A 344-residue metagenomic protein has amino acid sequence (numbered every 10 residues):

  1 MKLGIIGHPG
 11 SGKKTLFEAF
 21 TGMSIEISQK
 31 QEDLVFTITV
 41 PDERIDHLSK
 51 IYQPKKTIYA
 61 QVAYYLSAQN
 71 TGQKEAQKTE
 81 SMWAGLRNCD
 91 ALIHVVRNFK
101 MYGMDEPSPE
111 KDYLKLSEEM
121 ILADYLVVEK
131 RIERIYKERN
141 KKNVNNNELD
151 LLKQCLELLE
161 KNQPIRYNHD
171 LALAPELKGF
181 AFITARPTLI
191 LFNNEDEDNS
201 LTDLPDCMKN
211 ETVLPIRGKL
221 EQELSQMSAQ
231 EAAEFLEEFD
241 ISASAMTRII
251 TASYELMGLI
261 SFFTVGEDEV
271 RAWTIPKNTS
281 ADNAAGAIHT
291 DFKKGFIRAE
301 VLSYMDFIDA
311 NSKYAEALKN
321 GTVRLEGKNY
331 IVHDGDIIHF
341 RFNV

Functional and structural regions predicted by a protein language model:
M1-M101: Conserved G1/Walker A P-loop phosphate-binding module
K2-F17, T21, D33, R134-H333 (+2 more regions): C-terminal-of-GTPase-core extension/linker across diverse P-loop GTPases
E18, A63-L66, T71-I183, I190 (+1 more regions): Long, charged N-terminal accessory/stalk domains
G22, K50, A91, E118 (+2 more regions): Short, intrinsically disordered, mixed-charge
E26-I27, V40, E106, E110-Y113 (+5 more regions): A generic structural signal for ordered alpha-helices
D42-I45, Q69-G72, R97-Y102, E110 (+4 more regions): Conserved nucleotide-binding/hydrolysis micro-motifs of P-loop NTPases
